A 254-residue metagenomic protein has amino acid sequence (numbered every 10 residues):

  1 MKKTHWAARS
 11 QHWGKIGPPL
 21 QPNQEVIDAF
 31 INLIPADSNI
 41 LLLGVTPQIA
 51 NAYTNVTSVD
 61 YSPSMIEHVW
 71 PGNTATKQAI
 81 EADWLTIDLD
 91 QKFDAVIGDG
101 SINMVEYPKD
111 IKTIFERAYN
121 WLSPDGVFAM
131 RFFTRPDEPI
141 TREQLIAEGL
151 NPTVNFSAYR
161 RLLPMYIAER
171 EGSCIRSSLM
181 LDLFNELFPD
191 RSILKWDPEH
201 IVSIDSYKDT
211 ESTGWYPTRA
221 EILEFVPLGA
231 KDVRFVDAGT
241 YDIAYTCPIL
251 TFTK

Functional and structural regions predicted by a protein language model:
M1-P35: Conserved class I S-adenosyl-L-methionine
N39-I87: Class I SAM-dependent methyltransferase SAM/SAH-binding core
L85-V96: A short acidic, Gly/Pro-enriched loop at the edge of an enzyme's catalytic core that lines a small-molecule cofactor
D94-D110: A short SAM/SAH-binding and catalytic strip from SAM-dependent methyltransferases
D110-V127: A short glycine-rich, Lys/Arg-flanked "PGG" loop and its adjoining helix->strand segment in the class I
A129-A168: Conserved class I S-adenosyl-L-methionine
E211-G229: Short alpha-helix
G229-K254: Core SAM-dependent methyltransferase catalytic element
